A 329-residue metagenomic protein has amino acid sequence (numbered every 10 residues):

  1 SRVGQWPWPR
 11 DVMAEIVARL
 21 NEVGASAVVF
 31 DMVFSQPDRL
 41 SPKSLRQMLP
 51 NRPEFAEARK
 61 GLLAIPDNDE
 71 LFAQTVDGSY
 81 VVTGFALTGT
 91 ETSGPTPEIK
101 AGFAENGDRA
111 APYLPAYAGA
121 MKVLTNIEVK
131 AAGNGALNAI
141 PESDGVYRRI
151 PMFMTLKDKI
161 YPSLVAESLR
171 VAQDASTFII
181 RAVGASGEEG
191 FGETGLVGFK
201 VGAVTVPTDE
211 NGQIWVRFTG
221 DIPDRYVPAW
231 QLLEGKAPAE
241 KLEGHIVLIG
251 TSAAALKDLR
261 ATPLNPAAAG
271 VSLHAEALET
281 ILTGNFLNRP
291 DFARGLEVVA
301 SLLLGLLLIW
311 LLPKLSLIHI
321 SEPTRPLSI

Functional and structural regions predicted by a protein language model:
S1-V204, A239-P313: Non-transmembrane functional regions of envelope-associated proteins
A86, D221, R325: Residues that form or immediately flank small-molecule/cofactor binding pockets and catalytic motifs
V165, P228-L232: Helix N-cap / beta->alpha transition motif
P207-V227: Active-site Gly/Thr loop motif
L232-A239: Surface-exposed ligand/attachment interfaces on beta-rich extracellular proteins
A237, S316-L317: Residues that cap or delimit alpha-helices
I318-I329: Single conserved hydrophobic/aromatic residue that forms the stacking wall/gate of nucleotide- or nucleobase-binding
